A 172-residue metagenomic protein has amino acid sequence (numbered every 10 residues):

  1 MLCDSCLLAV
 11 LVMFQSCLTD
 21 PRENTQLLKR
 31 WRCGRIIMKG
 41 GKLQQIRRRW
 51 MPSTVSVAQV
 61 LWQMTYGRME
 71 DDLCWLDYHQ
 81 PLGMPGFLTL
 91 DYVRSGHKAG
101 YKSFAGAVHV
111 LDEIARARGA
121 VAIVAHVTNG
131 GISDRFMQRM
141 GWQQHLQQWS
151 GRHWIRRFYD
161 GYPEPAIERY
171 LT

Functional and structural regions predicted by a protein language model:
M1-K102, G106-H109, E113-V124, T128 (+2 more regions): Non-catalytic substrate-recognition and accessory regions of acyl/acetyltransferase enzymes
Q138-Q147: Conserved acetyl-CoA-binding loop of GNAT-fold acetyltransferases
